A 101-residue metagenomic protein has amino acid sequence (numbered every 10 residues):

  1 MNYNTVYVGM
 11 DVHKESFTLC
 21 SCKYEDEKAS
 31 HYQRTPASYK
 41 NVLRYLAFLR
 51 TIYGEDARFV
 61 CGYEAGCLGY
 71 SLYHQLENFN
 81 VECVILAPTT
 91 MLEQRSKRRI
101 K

Functional and structural regions predicted by a protein language model:
M1-K101: Phosphate- and other anionic-substrate recognition elements at nucleic-acid/protein interfaces
